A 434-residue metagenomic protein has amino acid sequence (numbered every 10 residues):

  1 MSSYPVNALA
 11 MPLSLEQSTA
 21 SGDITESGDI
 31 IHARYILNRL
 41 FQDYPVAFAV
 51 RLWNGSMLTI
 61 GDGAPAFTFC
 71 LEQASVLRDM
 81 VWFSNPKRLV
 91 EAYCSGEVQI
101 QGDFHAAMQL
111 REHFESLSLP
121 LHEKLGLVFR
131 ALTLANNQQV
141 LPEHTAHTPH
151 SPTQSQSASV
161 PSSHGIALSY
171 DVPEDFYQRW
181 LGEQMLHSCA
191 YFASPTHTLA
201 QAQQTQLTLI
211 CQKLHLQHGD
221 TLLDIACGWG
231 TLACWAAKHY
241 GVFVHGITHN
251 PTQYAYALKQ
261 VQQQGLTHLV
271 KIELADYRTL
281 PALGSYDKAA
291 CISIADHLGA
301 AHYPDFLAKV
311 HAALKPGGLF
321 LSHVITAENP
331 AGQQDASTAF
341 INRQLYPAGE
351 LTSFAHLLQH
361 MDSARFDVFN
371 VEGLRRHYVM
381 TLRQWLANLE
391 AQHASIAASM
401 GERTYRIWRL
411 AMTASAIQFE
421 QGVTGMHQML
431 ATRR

Functional and structural regions predicted by a protein language model:
S2-H197, A202-Q203, L209: Feature captures hydrophobic
H218-G228: Conserved class I S-adenosyl-L-methionine
W229-Y240: Conserved SAM-binding loop of SAM-dependent methyltransferases across substrates and taxa, primarily the Class I
Q264-Y277: Conserved SAM-binding strand-loop segment of SAM-dependent methyltransferases
R278-A289: A short acidic, Gly/Pro-enriched loop at the edge of an enzyme's catalytic core that lines a small-molecule cofactor
P304-P316: A short glycine-rich, Lys/Arg-flanked "PGG" loop and its adjoining helix->strand segment in the class I
G317-I325: Conserved beta-strand signature within the Rossmann-like core of class I S-adenosyl-L-methionine
I325-R434: Substrate-binding/catalytic lobe of Class I Rossmann-like enzymes that use SAM or dcSAM, i.e., the mid-to-C-terminal
